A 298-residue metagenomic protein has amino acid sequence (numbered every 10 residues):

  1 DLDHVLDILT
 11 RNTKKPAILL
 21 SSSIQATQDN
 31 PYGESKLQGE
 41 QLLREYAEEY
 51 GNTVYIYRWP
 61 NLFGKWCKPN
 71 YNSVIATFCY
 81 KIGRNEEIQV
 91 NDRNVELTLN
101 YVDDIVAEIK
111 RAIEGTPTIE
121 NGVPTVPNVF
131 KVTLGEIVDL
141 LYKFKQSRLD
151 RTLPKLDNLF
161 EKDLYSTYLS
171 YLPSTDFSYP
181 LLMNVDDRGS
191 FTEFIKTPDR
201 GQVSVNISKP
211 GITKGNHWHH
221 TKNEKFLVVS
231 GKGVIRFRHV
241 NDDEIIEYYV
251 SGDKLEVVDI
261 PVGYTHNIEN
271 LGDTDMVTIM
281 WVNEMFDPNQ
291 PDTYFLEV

Functional and structural regions predicted by a protein language model:
D1-I18, L37-R44: NAD(P)-cofactor binding segment of oxidoreductase domains
R44-W66, A76-Y80, E86-V95, V123: Conserved beta-loop-beta element that borders a ligand/cofactor-binding pocket
P69-T77, N91-E114, G135-D139: Substrate-positioning beta->alpha
D104, R111-M183: Mid/C-terminal beta-alpha module of Rossmann-like enzyme folds, strongest in SDR-family dehydrogenases/epimerases
F177-N216, K222: A short glycine-rich, His/Asp/Glu-containing loop-to-beta-strand
T221-V240: Glycine- and acidic-residue-biased ligand/ion/polar-headgroup-sensing regions
H239-G263, N267: Short acidic-glycine-tyrosine-enriched beta hairpin
N241-E244, L271-V298: Double-stranded beta-helix
